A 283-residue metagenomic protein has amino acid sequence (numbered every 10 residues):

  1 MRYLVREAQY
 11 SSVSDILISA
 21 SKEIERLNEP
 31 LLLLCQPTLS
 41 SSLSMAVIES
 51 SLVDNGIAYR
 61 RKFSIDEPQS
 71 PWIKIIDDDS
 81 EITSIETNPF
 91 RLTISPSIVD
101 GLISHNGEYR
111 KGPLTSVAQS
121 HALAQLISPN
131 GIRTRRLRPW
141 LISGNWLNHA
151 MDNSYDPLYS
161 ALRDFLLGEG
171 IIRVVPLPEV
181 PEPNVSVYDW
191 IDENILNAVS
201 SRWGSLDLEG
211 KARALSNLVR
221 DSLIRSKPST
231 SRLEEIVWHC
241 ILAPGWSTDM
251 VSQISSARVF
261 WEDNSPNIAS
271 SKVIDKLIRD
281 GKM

Functional and structural regions predicted by a protein language model:
M1-M283: Replace "Mg2+/Mn2+-dependent" with "divalent metal-dependent
